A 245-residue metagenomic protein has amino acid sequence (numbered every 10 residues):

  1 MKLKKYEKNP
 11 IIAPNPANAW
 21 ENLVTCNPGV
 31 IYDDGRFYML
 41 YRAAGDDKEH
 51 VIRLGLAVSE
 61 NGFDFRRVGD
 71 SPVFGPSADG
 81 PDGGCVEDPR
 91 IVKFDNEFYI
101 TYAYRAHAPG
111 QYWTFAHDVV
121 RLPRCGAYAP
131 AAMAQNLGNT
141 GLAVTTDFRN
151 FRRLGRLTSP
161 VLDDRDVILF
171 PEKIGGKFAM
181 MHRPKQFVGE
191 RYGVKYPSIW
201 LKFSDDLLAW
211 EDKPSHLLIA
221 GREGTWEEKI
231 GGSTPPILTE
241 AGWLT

Functional and structural regions predicted by a protein language model:
M1-L23, N27-G84, V92-I168, E172-E228 (+1 more regions): Beta-rich carbohydrate-recognition and catalytic domains
D88: Short hydrophobic "strand-cap" motifs at the C-terminus of beta-strands
S233-P235: Active-site/ligand-binding surface loops and adjacent short beta/alpha elements that line catalytic pockets across
